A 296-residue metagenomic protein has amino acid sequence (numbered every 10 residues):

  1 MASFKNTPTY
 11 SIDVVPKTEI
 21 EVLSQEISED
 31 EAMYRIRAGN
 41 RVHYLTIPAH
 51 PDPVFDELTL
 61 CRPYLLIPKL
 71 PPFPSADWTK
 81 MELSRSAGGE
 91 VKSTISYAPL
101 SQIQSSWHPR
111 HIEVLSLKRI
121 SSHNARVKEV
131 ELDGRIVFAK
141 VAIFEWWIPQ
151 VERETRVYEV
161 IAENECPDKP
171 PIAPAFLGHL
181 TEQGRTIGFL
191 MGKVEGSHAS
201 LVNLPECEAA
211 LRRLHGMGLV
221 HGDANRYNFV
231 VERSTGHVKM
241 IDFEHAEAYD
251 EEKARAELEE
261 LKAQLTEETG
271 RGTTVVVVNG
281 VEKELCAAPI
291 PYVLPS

Functional and structural regions predicted by a protein language model:
M1-L65: Long terminal accessory regions outside catalytic cores
L23, K118, V127-E129, G178-T181: Beta-strand elements of modular eukaryotic interaction domains
S28-Y34, R126-K128, D133-V137, I172-A175 (+2 more regions): Core residues of folded domains in eukaryotic genome-function proteins
I36-P167: ATP-binding glycine-rich loop module of kinase domains
S121-H123, V130-D133, K169, E182-G184 (+2 more regions): Intrinsically disordered, low-complexity regulatory regions enriched in Ser/Pro/Gly/Thr and acidic residues
G134-A210: Conserved structural core of kinase catalytic domains
L201-V202, H215-S296: C-lobe/activation-segment region of protein kinase-like
